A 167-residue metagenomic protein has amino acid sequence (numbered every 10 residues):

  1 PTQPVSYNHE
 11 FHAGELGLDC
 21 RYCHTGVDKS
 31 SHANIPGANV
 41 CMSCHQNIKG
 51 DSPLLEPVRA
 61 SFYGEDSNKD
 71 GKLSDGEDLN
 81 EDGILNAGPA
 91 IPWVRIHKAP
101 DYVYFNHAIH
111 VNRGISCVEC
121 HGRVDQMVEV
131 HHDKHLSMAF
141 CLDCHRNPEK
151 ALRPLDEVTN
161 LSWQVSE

Functional and structural regions predicted by a protein language model:
P1-T2, L85-N86, I91-P92, H121: Mixed-charge, polar/low-complexity N-terminal
T2-D51, V103-E167: Sequence context surrounding c-type heme c attachment/ligation sites in exported
L55-G64: Surface-exposed beta-loop interaction hotspot
D66-L85: Acidic, glycine-anchored loop motifs typical of Ca2+
N86-N106: Alpha-helix-centered segments that form part of catalytic cores
